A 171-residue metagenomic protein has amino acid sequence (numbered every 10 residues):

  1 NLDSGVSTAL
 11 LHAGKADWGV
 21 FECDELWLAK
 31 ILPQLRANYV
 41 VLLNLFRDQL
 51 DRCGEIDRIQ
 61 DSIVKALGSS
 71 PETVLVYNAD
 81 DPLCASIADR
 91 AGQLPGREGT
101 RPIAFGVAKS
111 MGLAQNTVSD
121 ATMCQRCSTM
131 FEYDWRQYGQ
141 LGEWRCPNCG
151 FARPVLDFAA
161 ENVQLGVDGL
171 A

Functional and structural regions predicted by a protein language model:
N1-G106, G112-R126, M130: Phosphate-binding loop of NTP-binding sites
G99-A171: Adenine nucleotide phosphate-binding catalytic loops in nucleotide-utilizing enzymes
